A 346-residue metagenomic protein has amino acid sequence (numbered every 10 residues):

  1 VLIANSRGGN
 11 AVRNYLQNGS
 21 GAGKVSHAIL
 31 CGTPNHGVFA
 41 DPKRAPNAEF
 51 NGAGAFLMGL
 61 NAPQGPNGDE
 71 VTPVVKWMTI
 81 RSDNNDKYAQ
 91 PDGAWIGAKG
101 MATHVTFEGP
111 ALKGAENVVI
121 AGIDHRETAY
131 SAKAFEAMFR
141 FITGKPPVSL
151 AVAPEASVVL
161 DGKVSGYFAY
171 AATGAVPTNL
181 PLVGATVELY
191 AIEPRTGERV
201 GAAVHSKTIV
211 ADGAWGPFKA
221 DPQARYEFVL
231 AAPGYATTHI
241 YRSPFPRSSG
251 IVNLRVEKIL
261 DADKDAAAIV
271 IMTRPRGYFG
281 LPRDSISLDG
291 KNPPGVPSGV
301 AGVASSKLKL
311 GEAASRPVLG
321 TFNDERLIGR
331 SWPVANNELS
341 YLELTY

Functional and structural regions predicted by a protein language model:
V1-T72: Serine-dependent carboxylesterase/thioesterase catalytic core of lipase-like alpha/beta-hydrolase/SGNH enzymes
H36, D83-W95, H125: Acidic catalytic loop of the alpha/beta-hydrolase fold
V71-K76, K113-A115: Short, proline-enriched alpha-helix->beta-strand connector loops that line the catalytic pocket of alpha/beta-hydrolase
T79-R81: Short beta-strand/loop motif that positions the catalytic acidic residue of the alpha/beta-hydrolase fold
G122-S131: Catalytic histidine-centered segment of alpha/beta-hydrolase-like enzymes
F139-V159: Beta-strand-rich domain onsets/edges
S165-A172, L189-Y346: Preference for solvent-exposed, low-hydrophobicity sequence contexts
A175-A191: Hydrophobic beta-strand segments
